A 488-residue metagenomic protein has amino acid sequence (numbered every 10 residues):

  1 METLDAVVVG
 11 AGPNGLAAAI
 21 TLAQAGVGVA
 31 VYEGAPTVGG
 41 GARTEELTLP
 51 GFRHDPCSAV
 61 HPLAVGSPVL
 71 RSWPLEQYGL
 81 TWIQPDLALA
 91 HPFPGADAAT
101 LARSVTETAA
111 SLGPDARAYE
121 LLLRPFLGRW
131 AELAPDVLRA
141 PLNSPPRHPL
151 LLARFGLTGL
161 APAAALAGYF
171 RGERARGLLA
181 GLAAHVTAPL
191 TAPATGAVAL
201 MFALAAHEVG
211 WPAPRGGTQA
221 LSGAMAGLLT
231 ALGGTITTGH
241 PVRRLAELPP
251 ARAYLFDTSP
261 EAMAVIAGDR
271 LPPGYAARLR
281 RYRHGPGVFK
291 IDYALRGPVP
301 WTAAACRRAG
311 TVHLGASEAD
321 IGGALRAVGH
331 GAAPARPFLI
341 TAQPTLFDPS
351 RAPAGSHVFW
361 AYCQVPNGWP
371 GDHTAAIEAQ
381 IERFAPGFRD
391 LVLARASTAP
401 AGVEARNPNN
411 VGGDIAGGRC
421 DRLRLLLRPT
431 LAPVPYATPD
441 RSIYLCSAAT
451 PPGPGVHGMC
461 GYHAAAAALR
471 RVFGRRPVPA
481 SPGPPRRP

Functional and structural regions predicted by a protein language model:
M1-A6, Q24-A25, R424-L431, A437 (+1 more regions): Extreme N-terminal leader/targeting segments of oxidoreductases
E2-E132, R419: N-terminal glycine-rich phosphate/pyrophosphate-binding loop and immediately adjacent elements
S58, C446-L469: A conserved FAD-binding loop/helix module that cradles the flavin
P94-P193: Rossmann-like flavin
E107-A110, E261-I266, A294, P353-Q380: Conserved FAD/dinucleotide-binding core of flavoprotein oxidoreductases
E173-P189, R336-I340, G387-P451: A glycine-rich dinucleotide-binding beta-alpha-beta segment and adjacent secondary-structure elements that constitute
M201-A246: Helical element adjacent to the flavin cofactor pocket in flavoenzyme catalytic cores
T238-A352, R486: Mid-domain catalytic core of redox enzymes that form a hydrophobic substrate pocket/lid adjacent to a catalytic redox
